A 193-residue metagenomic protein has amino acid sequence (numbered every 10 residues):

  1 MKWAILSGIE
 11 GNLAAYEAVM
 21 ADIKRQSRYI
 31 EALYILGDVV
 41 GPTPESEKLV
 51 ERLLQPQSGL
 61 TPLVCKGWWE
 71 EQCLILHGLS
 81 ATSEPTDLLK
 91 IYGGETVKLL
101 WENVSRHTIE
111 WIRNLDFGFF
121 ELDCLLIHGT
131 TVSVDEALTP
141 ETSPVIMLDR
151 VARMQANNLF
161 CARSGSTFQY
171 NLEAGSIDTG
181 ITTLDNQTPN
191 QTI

Functional and structural regions predicted by a protein language model:
M1-A4, F119-L125, N190-T192: Beta-strand-turn-beta hairpins that frame and shape the catalytic cleft of phosphate-ester-processing enzymes
M1-R52, P56-S58: N-terminal active-site segment of His-dependent metallophosphoesterases
L6-S7, L33-D38, L63-W68, I127 (+2 more regions): Active-site neighborhood of phospho(di)ester-bond hydrolases with catalytic His/Asp-centered motifs
E10-A15, G41-P44, W69-L74, V134 (+1 more regions): Active-site environment of divalent metal-dependent phosphoester hydrolases
A32-V39, E95-T96, G129-D135: Short, basic, glycine/proline-bearing loop/turn elements
P42-T43, V50, Q55-E121, T142-A152: Active-site neighborhood of divalent metal-dependent phosphoester bond hydrolases
L54, E141-I193: Conserved beta-sheet core of the metallophosphoesterase superfamily
C124, T130-E141, Q169-A174: A short secondary-structure junction signal
